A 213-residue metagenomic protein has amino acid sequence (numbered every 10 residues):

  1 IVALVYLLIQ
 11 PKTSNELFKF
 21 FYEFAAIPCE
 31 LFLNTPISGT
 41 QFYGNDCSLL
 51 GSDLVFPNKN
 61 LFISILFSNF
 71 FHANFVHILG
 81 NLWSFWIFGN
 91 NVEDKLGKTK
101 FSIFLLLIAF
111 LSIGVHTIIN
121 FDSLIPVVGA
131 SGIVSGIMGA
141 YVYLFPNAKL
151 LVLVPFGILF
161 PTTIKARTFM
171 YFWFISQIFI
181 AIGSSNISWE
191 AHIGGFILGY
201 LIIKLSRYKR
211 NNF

Functional and structural regions predicted by a protein language model:
I1-F213: A detector for small-residue-rich transmembrane helices and their helix-helix packing motifs
